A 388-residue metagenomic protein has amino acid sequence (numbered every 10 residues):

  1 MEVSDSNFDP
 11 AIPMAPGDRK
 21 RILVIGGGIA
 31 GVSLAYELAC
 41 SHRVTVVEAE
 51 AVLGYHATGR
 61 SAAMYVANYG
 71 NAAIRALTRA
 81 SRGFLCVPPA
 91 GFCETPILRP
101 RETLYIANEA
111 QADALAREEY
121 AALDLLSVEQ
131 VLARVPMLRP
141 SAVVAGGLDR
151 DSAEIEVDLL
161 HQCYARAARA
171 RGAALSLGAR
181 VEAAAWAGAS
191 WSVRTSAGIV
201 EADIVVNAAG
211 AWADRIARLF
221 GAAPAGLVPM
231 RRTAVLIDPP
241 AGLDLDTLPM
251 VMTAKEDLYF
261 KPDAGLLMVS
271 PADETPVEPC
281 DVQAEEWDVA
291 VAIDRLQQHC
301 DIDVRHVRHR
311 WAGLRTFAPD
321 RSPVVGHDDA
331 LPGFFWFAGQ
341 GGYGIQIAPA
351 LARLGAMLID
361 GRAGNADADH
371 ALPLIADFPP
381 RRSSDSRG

Functional and structural regions predicted by a protein language model:
K20-T45: N-terminal Rossmann-like FAD-binding beta1-loop-alpha1 element of flavoenzymes
A39-T58: Glycine-rich FAD pyrophosphate-binding loop
G54, I199-T247: Central helical "cap/lid" subdomain
A62-M137, D257-Y259, R295: Dinucleotide-binding Rossmann-like beta1-alpha1 core, especially the glycine-rich loop that anchors the ADP
E94-Y105, A122-V128, L132-R171, A272-P279 (+2 more regions): Helix-loop-beta segment of a Rossmann-like dinucleotide-binding subdomain
L148-D203: Helical element adjacent to the flavin cofactor pocket in flavoenzyme catalytic cores
P224, P239-G333, A338: Active-site lid/adjacent beta-loop-alpha segment flanking the redox-cofactor pocket in flavoenzymes
Q298-G388: C-terminal catalytic lobe of FAD-dependent flavoproteins
